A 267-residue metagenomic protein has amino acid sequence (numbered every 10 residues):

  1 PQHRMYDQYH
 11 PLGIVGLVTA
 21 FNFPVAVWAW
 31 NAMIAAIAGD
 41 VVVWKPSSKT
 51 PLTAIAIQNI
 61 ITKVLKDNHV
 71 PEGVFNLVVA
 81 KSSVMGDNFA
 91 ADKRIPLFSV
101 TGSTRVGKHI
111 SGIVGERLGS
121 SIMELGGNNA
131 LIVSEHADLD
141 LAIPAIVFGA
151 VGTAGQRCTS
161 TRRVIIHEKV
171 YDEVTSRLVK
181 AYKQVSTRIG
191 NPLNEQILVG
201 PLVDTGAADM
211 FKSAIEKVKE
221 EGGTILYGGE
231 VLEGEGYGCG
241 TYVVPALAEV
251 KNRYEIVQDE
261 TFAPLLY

Functional and structural regions predicted by a protein language model:
P1-L141, Q196: Rossmann-like NAD(P) dinucleotide-binding subdomain of oxidoreductase/dehydrogenase enzymes
T53-I57, R157, D259-E260: Short acidic/histidine- and often glycine-rich active-site loop of Leloir-type glycosyltransferases that engages
A91, L97, R105-N252: ALDH superfamily catalytic-core signature
Y254-Q258: Cytochrome P450 core scaffold surrounding the K-helix E-X-X-R motif and the conserved "meander" helix-loop region
P264: Glycine-rich nucleotide-phosphate-binding loops and adjacent flexible coil segments
